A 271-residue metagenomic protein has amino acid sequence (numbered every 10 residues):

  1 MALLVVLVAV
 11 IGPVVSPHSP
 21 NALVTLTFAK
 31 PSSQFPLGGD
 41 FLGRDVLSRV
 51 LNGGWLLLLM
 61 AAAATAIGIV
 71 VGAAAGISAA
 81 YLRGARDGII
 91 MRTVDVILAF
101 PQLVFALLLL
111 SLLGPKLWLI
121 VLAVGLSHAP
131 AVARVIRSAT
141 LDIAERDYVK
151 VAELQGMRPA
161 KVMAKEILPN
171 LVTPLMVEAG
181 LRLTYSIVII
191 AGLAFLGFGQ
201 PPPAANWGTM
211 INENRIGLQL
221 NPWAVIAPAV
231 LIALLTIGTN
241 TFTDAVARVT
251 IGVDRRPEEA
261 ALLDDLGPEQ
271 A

Functional and structural regions predicted by a protein language model:
M1-N21, T93, L171: N-terminal signal-anchor/first transmembrane alpha helix
P36, D40, V70, A80-Y81 (+1 more regions): Generic hydrophobic transmembrane alpha-helix motif, especially the helices
G39-R44, Y81-L82, L141, V151-N170 (+1 more regions): Short helix-to-coil transition segments within interhelical loops that connect adjacent transmembrane helices
V46-Y81, L235: Transmembrane alpha-helix signature in integral membrane proteins
W55-V71, A160-G192, T239: Transmembrane alpha-helices
L98, L109-L112, A139-T140, I189-L231: Glycine-rich helix-loop "coupling/hinge" segments at transmembrane-helix boundaries in multipass transporters
V104-L108, K116-V121, G125, A129 (+1 more regions): Non-cytoplasmic
S127, T173-L181, P222-A271: C-terminal transmembrane helix and the adjacent membrane-cytosol boundary/short C-terminal tail of inner/organellar
